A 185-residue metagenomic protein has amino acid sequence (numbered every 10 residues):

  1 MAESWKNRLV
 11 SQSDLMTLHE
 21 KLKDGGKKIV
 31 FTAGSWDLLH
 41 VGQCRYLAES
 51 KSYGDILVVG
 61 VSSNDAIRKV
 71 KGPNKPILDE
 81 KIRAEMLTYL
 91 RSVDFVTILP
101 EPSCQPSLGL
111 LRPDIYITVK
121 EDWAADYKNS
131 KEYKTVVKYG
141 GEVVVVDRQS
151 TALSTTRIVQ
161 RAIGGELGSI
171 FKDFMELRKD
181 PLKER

Functional and structural regions predicted by a protein language model:
M1-R185: Nucleotidyltransferase catalytic core that binds NTPs
